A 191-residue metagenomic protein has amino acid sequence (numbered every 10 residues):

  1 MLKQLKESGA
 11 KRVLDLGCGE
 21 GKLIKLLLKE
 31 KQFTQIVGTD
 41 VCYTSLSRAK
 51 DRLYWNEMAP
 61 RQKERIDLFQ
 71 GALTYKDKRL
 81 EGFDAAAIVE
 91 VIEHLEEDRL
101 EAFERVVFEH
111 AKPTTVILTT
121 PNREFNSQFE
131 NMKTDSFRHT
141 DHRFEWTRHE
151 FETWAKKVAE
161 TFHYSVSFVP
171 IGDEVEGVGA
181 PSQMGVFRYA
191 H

Functional and structural regions predicted by a protein language model:
M1-K11, L26: Conserved alpha-helix/loop element of class I SAM-dependent methyltransferases that forms part of the SAM/SAH-binding
K6, K29-Q32, Y54, F108: Residue-level signal for alpha-helix termini/capping positions
A10, F33, K112-P113: Proline-aspartate-enriched helix->loop->beta-strand connector
A10-G19: Conserved class I S-adenosyl-L-methionine
E20-Q32: Conserved SAM-binding loop of SAM-dependent methyltransferases across substrates and taxa, primarily the Class I
K22, V41-C42, R48-I88, L95-H191: S-adenosyl-L-methionine-dependent methyltransferase catalytic module, highlighting the catalytic core
Q35-D40: Conserved SAM-binding motif I beta-strand of class I
